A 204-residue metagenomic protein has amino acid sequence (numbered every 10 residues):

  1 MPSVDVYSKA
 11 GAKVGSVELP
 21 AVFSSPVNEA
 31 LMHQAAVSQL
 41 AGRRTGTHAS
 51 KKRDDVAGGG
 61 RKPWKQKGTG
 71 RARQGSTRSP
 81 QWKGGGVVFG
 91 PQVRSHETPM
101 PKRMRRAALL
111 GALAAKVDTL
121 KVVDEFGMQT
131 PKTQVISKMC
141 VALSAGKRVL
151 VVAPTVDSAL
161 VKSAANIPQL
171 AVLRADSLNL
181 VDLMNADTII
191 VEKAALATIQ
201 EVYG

Functional and structural regions predicted by a protein language model:
M1-T45, G90-G204: Extended polybasic, low-complexity segments that bind anionic RNA or targeting/receptor surfaces
T47-R53: Short coil/turn segments at secondary-structure boundaries
R53-F89: Glycine/serine-rich anion-binding loops at beta->alpha junctions that coordinate negatively charged ligand groups
